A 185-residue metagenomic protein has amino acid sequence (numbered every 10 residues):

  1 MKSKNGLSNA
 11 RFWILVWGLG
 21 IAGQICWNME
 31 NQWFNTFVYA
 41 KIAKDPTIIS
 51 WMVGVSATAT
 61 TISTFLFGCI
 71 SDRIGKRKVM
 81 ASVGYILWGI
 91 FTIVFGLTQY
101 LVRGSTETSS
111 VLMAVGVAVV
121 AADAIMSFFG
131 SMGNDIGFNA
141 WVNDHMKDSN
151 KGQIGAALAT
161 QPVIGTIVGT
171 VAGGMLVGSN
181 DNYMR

Functional and structural regions predicted by a protein language model:
K2-T60: Helix-loop boundary and gating motifs at the non-cytosolic
I49-S71, I90-F91, I164-I167: Central cavity-lining transmembrane alpha-helices of secondary-active solute carriers, predominantly the Major
A59-T61, G152-V177: Glycine-rich segments within core transmembrane alpha-helices of 12-TM secondary carriers
F65-D72, A140, G173-M175: Small-residue-mediated transmembrane helix hinge/kink sites in multi-pass secondary transporters
R77-K78, S109-L112, M175-R185: A membrane-interface helix-boundary motif in multi-pass transporters
V83-M113: C-terminal ends and interior cores of transmembrane alpha-helices in multi-pass membrane transporters/permeases
D123-T160: Cytoplasmic helix-loop-helix junction between adjacent transmembrane helices in 12-TM secondary transporters
